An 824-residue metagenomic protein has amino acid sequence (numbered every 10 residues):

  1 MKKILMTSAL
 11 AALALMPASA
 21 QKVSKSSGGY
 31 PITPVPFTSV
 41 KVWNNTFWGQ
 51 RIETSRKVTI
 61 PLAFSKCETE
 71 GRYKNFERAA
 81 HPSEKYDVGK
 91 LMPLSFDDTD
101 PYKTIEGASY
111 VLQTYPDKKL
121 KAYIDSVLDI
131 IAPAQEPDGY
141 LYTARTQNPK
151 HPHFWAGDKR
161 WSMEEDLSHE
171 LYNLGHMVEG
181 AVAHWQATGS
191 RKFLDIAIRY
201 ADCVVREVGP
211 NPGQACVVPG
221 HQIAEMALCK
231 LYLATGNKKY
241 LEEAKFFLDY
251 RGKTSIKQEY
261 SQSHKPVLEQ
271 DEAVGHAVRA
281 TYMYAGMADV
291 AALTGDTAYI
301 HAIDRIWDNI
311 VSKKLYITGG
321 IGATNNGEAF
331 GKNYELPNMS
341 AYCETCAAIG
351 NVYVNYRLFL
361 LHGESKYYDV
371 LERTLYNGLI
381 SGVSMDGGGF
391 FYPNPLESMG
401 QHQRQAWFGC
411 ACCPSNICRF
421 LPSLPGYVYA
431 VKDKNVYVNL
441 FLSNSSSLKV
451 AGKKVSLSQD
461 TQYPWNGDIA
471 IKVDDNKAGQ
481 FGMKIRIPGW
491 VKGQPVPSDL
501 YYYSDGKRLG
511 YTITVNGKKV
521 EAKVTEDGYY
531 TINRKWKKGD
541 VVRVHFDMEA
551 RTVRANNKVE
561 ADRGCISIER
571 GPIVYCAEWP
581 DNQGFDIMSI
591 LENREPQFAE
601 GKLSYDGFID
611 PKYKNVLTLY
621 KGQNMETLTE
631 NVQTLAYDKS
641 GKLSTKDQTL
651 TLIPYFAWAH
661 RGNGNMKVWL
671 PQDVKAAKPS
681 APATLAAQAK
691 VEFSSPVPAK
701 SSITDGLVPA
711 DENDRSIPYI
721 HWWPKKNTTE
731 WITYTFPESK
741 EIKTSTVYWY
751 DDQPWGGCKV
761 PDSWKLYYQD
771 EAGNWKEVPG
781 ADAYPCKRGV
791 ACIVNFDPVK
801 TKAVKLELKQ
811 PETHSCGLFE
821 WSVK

Functional and structural regions predicted by a protein language model:
M1-K22: Bacterial Sec-dependent N-terminal signal peptides
K22-K118, A122, P152-A187, Q222-K239 (+5 more regions): Aromatic (Trp/Tyr) and acidic
Q147-S168, L194, R199-A215: Asp-box/WD-like beta-propeller blade repeats and closely related beta-sheet repeat scaffolds
Y172, V496-D505, G510-V515, W755-A772: Short, surface-exposed beta-strand/strand-loop-strand elements in extracellular ectodomains
A244, I303, D369-N377, G382-K472 (+4 more regions): C-terminal beta-rich recognition modules with glycine/proline-rich loops and embedded aromatic residues
K678-A681, N713-P779, Y784, R788-K824: Aromatic, loop-rich ligand-recognition surfaces of beta-strand-rich domains
P679-N713: Predominantly extracellular/luminal regions of secreted and cell-surface proteins, especially disulfide-bonded
